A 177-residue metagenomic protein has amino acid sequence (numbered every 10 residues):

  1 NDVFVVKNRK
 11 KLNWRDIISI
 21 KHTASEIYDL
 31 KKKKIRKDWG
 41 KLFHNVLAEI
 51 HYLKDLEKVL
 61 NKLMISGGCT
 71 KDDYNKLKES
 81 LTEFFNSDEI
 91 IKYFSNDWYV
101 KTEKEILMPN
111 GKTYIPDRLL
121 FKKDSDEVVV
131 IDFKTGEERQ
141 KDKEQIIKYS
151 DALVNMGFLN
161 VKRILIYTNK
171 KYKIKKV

Functional and structural regions predicted by a protein language model:
N1-S125, K141-K143, I147, I166: Nuclease catalytic cores
G111-Y114, F121-V177: Nucleic-acid nuclease catalytic cores
